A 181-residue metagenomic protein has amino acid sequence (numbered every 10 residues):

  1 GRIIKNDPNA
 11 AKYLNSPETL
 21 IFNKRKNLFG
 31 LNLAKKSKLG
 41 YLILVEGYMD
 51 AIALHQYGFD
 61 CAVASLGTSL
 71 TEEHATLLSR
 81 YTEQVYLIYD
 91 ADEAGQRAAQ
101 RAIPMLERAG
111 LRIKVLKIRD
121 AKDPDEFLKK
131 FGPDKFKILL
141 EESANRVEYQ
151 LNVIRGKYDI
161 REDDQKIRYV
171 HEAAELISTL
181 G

Functional and structural regions predicted by a protein language model:
G1-Y81, V85, A98-A99: Phosphate-handling DNA/RNA-contact segment within nucleic-acid enzymes
K35, S79, I103, D125 (+1 more regions): Generic hydrophobic alpha-helical scaffold/packing signal
K38, Y89, E93, L180-G181: Residues at alpha-helix boundaries and short interhelical turns
T68-D120, F127-P133: Conserved catalytic cores of soluble enzyme domains, especially glycine-rich substrate-binding beta-alpha loops
R112-G181: C-terminal or mid-to-C-terminal helical accessory/interaction module adjacent to the motor/catalytic core
